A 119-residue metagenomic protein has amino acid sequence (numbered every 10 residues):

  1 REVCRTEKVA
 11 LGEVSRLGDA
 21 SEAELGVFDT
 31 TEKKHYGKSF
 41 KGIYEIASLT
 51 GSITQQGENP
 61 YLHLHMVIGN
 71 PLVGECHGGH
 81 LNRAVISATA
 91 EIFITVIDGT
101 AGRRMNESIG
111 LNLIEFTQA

Functional and structural regions predicted by a protein language model:
R1-H63, V67-A119: N-terminal intrinsically disordered, cationic/polar leader segments that include organellar targeting peptides
